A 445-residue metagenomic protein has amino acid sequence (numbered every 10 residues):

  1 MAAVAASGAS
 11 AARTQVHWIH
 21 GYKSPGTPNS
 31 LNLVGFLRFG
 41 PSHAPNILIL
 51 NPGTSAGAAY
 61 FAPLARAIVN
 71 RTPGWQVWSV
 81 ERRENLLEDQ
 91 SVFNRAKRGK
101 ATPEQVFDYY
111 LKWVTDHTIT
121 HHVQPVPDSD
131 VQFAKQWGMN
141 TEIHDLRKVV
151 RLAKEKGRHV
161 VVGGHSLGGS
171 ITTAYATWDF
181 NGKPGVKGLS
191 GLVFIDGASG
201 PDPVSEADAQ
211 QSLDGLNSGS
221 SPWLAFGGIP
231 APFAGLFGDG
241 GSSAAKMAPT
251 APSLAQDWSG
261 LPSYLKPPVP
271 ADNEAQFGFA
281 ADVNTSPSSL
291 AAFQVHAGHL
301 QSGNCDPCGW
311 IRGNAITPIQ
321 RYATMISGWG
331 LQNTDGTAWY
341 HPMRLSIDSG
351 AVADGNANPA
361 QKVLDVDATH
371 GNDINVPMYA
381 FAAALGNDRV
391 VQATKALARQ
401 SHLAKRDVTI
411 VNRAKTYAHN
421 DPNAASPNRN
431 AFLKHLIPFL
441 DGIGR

Functional and structural regions predicted by a protein language model:
A12-P41: N-terminal cap/lid segment of alpha/beta-hydrolase-fold proteins
G40-T115: Short, surface-exposed "cap/lid" segments of acyl-processing enzymes
A96-K154: Alpha/beta-hydrolase active-site loop
G163-T172: Gly/Ala-rich beta-loop-alpha elbow adjacent to hydrolase catalytic centers
G182-E206: A conserved short beta-strand
D202-R389: Alpha/beta-hydrolase
V363-A368, D373, H402-R445: Catalytic active-site module of serine/aspartate enzymes centered on a nucleophile-bearing elbow/loop
Y379-I410: Conserved loop-alpha-helix segment in the C-terminal half of the alpha/beta-hydrolase fold that carries the catalytic
